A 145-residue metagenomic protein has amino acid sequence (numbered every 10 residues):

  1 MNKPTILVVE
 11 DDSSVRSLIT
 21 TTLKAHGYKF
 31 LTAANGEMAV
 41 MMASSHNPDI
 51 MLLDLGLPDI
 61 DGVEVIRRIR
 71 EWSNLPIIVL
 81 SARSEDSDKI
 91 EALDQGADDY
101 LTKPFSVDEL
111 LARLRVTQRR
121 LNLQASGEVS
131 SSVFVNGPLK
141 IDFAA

Functional and structural regions predicted by a protein language model:
M1-A125: N-terminal/domain-start alpha-helical segments
P4-T5, Q118-A145: Short, Lys/Arg-enriched segments at the junction into DNA-binding effector domains of transcriptional regulators
